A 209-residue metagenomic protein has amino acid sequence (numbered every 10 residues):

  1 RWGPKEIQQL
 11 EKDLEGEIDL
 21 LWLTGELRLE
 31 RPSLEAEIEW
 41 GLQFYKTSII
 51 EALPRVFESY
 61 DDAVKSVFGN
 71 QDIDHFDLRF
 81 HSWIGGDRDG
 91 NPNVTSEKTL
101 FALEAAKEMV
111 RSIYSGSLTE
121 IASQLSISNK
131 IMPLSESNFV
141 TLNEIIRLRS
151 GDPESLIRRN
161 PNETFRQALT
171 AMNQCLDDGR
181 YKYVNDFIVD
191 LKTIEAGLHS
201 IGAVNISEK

Functional and structural regions predicted by a protein language model:
R1-L23, S123-K209: Extended, charge-enriched "interface" segments that sit outside catalytic cores
L10, D72-F80, A106, E208-K209: Secondary-structure capping and boundary motifs in well-ordered enzyme cores
E15, D19-R31, D77-D87: Core alpha/beta catalytic barrel or barrel-like domain that forms the active/cofactor pocket in diverse metabolic
L34-R79: Extended, Lys/Arg-enriched charged tracts that mediate electrostatic binding to polyanionic substrates
S48, A52-S59, A63-S66, I113 (+3 more regions): Generic, well-ordered alpha-helical scaffold segments in large soluble proteins
L78-K98, K209: Conserved phosphate/anionic-ligand binding catalytic regions in large, soluble enzymes, centered on
G86-N93, F101-L103, E120-I121, M132: Flexible loop/turn segments at secondary-structure boundaries
S96-E120: Extended active-site and interfacial segments that coordinate phosphate-rich ligands in large catalytic machineries
